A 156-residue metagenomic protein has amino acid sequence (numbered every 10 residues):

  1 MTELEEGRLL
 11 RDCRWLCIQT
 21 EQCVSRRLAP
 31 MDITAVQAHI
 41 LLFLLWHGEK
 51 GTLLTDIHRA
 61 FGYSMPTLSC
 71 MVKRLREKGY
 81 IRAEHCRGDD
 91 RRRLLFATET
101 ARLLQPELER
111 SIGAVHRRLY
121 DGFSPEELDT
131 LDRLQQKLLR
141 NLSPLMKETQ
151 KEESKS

Functional and structural regions predicted by a protein language model:
M1-E5, P125-S156: C-terminal regulatory/oligomerization modules of transcriptional regulators
M1-M31, K78: N-terminal leader segment of winged-helix/HTH proteins
E6-L10, T34, L54, M65 (+3 more regions): Short, structured helix-loop boundary elements
C13, L41-L44, Q135: Hydrophobic structural patches
L16, T20, F61, L104-Y120 (+1 more regions): Alpha-helical linker/hinge and terminal dimerization helices associated with HTH transcriptional regulators
Q22-S64: N-terminal helix-turn-helix DNA-binding core of bacterial DNA-binding proteins
K73-R133: Charged, amphipathic alpha-helical coiled-coil/dimerization segments
